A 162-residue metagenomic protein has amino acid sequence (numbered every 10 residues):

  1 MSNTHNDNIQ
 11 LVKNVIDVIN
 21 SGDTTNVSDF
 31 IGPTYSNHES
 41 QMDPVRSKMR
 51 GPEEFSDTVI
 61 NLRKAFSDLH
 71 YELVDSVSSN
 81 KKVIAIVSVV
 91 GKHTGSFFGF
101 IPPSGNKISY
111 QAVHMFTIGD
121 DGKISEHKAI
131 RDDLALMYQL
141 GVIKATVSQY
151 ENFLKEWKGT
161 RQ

Functional and structural regions predicted by a protein language model:
M1-Q162: C-terminal and inter-domain tail/linker signature
